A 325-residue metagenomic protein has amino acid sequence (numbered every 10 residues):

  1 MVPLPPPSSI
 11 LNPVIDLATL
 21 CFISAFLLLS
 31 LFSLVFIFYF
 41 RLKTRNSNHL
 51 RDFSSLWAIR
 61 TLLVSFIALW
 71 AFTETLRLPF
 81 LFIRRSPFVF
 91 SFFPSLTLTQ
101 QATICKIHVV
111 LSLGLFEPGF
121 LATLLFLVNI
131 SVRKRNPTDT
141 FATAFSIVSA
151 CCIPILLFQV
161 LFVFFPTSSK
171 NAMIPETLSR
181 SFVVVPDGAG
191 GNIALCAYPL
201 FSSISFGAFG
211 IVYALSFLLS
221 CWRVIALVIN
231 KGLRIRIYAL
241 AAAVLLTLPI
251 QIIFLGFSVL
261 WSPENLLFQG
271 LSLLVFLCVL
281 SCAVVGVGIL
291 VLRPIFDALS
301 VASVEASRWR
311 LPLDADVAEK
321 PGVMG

Functional and structural regions predicted by a protein language model:
M1-L113, E117, L121, F126-D139 (+1 more regions): Membrane-proximal first intracellular loop
V2, W70-V89, F158-F182, P249-L266: Helix-to-loop junction signature of class
P5, T97-A102, R135-D139, P166-S202 (+3 more regions): Juxtamembrane/interface segments of multi-pass membrane proteins
L17-S24, S112, A150-S220, F276-L280: Extracellular-loop-to-transmembrane junctions of the mid-late helices
S24-L31, V64-T75, I107, L111-F120 (+5 more regions): Hydrophobic alpha-helical cores of multi-pass transmembrane domains in eukaryotic membrane proteins
L27-L31, G210-G325: C-terminal transmembrane-bundle signature of multipass membrane proteins, characterized by strong activation on
F36-Y39, T73-L76, F80, L115 (+9 more regions): Eukaryotic basic, amphipathic alpha-helical target segments in cytosolic regions
F141-V148, F201: Membrane-water interface at loop-to-transmembrane-helix junctions
